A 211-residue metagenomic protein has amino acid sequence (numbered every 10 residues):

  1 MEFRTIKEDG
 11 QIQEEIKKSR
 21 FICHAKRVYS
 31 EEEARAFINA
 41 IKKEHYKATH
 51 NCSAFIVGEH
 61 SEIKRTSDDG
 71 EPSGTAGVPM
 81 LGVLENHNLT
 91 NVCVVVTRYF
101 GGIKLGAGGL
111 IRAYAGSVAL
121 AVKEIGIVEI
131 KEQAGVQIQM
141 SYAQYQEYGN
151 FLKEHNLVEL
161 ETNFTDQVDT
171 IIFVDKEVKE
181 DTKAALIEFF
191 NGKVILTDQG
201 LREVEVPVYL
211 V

Functional and structural regions predicted by a protein language model:
M1-G74, K179, I195-V206, V211: C-terminal regulatory domains involved in ligand/effector binding and gene-expression control
A34-F37, Y114, Y148-F151, T182-A185: Hydrophobic side chains in well-ordered alpha-helices
K42, L84-E85, A115, A119-G126 (+3 more regions): Signal for well-folded cores of large energy- and translation-related assemblies
H45-A48, H155-L160, I187-I195: A common structural junction motif
A76-E124: Active-site beta-strand/loop microenvironment that shapes enzyme catalytic pockets
G126-A143: Short glycine-/aliphatic-rich beta-strand segments at the starts of folded cytosolic domains
Q139-L157: Short amphipathic alpha-helix segments
I172-V178: Terminal, non-globular segments
